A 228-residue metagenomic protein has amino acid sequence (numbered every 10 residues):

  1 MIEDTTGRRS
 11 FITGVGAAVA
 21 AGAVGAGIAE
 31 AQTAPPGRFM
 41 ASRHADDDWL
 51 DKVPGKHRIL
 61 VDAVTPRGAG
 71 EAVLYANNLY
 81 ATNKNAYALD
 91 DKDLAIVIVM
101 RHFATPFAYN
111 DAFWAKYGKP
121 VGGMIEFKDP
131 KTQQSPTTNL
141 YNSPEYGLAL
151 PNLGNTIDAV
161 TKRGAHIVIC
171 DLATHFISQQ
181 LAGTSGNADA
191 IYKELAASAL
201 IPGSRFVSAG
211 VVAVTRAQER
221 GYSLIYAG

Functional and structural regions predicted by a protein language model:
M1-A18: N-terminal secretory signal peptides and thylakoid transit peptides that target proteins across membranes
A26-K56: C-terminal segment of N-terminal export signals and the immediately downstream linker at the start of the mature
K56, K92-I96, K162-H166, R220-S223: Loop/turn elements at helix/coil->beta-strand transitions in domains of secreted/extracellular proteins
P66-G68, H102-F107, I167, L172-I177 (+1 more regions): Solvent-exposed loop/turn segments at secondary-structure junctions within structured extracellular/periplasmic domains
E71-A88: Histidine-anchored nucleotide/phosphate-binding helix
L89-F113: Acidic helix-start/capping segments at beta-turn-to-alpha-helix junctions
G118-Y141: A glycine-rich helix N-cap at a beta->alpha junction
A182-G228: Glycine-rich, aromatic-bearing surface loops/beta-hairpins
